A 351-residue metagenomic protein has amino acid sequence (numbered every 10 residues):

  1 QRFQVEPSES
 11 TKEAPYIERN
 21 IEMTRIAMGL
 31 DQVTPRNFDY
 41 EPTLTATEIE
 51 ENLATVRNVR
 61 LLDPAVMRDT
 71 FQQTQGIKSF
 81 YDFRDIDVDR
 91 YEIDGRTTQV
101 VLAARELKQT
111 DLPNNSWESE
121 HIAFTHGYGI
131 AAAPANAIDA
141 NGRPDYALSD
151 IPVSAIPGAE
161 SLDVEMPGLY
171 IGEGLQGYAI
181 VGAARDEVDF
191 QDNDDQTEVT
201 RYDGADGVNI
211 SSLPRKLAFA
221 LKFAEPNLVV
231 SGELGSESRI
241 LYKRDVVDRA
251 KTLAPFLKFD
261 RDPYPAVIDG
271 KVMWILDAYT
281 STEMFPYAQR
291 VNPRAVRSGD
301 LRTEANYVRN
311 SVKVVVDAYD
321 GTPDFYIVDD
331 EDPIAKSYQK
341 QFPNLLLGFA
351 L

Functional and structural regions predicted by a protein language model:
Q1-L351: Soluble extracytoplasmic regions of secretory-pathway and membrane proteins
